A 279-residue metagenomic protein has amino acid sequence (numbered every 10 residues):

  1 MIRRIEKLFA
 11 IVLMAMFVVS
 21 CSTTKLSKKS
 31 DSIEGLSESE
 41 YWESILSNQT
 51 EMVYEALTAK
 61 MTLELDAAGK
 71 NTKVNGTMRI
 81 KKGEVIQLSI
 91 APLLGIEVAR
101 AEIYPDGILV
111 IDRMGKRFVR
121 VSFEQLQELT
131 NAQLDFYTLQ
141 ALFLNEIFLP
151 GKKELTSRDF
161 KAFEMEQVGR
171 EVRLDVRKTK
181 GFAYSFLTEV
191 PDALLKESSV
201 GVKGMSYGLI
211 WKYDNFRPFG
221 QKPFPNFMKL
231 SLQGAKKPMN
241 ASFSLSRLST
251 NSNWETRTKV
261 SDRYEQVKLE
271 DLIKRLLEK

Functional and structural regions predicted by a protein language model:
M1-C21: Sec-dependent bacterial lipoprotein signal peptides
C21-N71, L269-K279: N-terminal leader/targeting segments and the immediate start of mature chains
S37, R79-G83, P105-G107, R113 (+1 more regions): The feature marks either
L57-K60, N71-R79, E84, V98 (+2 more regions): Beta-strand-dominated lipid-handling architectures at cellular/organellar boundaries
V85-Y137, A141: An acidic-aromatic
L129-K161, K279: C-terminal low-complexity, charged extensions that often adopt amphipathic alpha-helices
D135, V260, L269-L272: Stable alpha-helical elements in mature extracytoplasmic
L155-E265: Gly/Pro-enriched, hydrophobic low-complexity segments that function as extracytoplasmic propeptides/linkers
